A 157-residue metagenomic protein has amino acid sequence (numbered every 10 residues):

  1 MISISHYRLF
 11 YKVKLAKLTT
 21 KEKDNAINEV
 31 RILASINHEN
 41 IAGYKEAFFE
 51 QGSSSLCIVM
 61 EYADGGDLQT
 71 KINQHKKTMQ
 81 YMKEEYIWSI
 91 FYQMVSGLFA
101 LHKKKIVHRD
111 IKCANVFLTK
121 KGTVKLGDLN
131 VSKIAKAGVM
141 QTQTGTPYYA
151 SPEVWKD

Functional and structural regions predicted by a protein language model:
K12-I36: Conserved N-lobe beta3->alphaC-helix segment of eukaryotic protein kinase catalytic domains
E46-F48: A short, aromatic-enriched beta-strand patch in the conserved N-lobe beta-sheet of the protein kinase catalytic domain
S53-D67: Conserved short submotifs of the Hanks-type protein kinase catalytic core that shape the nucleotide-binding pocket
Q69-Y81: AlphaC helix of the protein kinase catalytic domain
I90-F91: Activation segment signature within eukaryotic-like protein kinase domains
H102-L118: Catalytic-loop of the protein kinase fold
Q141-V154: Conserved activation segment of eukaryotic-like protein kinases, specifically the C-terminal portion of the activation
